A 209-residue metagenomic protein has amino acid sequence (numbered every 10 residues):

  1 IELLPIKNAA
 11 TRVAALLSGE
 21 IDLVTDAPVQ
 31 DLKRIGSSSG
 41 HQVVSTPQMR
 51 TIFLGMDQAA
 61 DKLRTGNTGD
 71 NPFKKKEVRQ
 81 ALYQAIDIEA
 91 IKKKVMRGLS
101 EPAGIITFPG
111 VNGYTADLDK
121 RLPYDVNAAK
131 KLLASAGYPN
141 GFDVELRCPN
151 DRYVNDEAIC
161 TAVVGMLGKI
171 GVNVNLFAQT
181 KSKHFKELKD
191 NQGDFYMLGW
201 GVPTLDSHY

Functional and structural regions predicted by a protein language model:
I1-L4, G141-D151, V174-N175: Short, well-ordered beta-strand elements
I1-R34, K76, T161-V164, N173-N175: Ligand-site clamp/hinge motif
A9, T25-D31, M49, I88 (+3 more regions): Beta->alpha turn/N-cap motifs
L17-I21, G36-G40, D61, V78 (+5 more regions): Sec-exported extracytoplasmic/periplasmic mature domains
S18, R50-A103, K130-L132, F142-V154: Alpha-helical secondary-structure segments
I35-T46, T51-K76, N112-A128, Y138 (+1 more regions): Short, solvent-exposed loop/beta-turn-alpha elements that line the ligand-binding surface or hinge of extracytoplasmic
G40-V43, E145-L146, I159, G165-Y209: Periplasmic binding protein-like
Q84, E101-S135, R152-E157: Structural transition elements
